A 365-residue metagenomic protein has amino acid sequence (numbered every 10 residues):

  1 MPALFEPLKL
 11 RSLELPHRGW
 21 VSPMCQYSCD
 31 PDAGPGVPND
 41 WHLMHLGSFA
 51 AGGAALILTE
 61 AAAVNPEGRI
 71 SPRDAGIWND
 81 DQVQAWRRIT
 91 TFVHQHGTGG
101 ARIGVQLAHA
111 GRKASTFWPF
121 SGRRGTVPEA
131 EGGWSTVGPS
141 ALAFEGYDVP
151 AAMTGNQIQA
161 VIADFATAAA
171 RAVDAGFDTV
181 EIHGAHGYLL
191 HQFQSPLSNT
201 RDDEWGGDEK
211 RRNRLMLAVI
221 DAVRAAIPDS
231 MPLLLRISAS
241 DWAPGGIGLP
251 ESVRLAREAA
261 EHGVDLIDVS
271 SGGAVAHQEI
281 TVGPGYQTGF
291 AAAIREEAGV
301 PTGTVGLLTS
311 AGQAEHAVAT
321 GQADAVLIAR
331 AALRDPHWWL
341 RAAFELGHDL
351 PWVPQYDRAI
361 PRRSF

Functional and structural regions predicted by a protein language model:
M1-F365: Flavin-dependent oxidoreductase catalytic cores
